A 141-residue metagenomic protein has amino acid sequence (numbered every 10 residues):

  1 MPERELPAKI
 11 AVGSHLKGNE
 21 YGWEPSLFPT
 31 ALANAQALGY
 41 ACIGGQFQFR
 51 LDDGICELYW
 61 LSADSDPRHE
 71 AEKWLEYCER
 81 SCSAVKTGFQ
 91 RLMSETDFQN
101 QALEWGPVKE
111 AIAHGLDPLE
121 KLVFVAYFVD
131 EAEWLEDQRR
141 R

Functional and structural regions predicted by a protein language model:
M1-P25, A31-N34: Long, contiguous N-terminal structural blocks used for assembly/anchoring
L6, A31, S81, V85-F89 (+1 more regions): Generic structural signal of hydrophobic/aromatic residues within well-ordered alpha-helices of folded domains
P25-I55: Amphipathic, interaction-prone secondary-structure segments
P29-T30, D52-Y59, A132-R141: Short, solvent-exposed polar/charged micro-motifs at secondary-structure junctions
A41-R50, E57-W60, K121-V129: Ordered hydrophobic segments in well-structured contexts
Q46, L51-E95: Amphipathic alpha-helical packing elements
Q101-R141: Acidic, proline/glycine-rich low-complexity IDRs
